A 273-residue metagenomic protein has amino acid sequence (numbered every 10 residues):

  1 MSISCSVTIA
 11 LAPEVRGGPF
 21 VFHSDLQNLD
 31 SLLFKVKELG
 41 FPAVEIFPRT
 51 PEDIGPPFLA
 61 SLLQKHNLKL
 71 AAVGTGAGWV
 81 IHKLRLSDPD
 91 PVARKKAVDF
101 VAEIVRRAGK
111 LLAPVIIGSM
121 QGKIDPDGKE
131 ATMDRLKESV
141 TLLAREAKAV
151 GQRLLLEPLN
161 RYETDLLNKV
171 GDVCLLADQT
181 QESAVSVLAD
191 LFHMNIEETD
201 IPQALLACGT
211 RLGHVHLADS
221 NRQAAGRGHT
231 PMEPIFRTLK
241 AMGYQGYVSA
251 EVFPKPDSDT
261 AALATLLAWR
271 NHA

Functional and structural regions predicted by a protein language model:
M1-R106, E182, A268-A273: N-terminal pre-domain/capping segments
S2-A10, A43-E45, N67-A72, L112-I116 (+4 more regions): Structural preference for beta-strand elements that scaffold enzyme active sites
L11-V15, P48-T50, G76-A77, Q121-K123 (+4 more regions): Active-site-proximal loop/turn and secondary-structure-junction residues that shape catalytic pockets, frequently
R16-L26, S87-V92, D127, E163-L167 (+4 more regions): Gly/Pro-rich active-site loop or hairpin
D25-N28, L84-S186: Active-site acidic/histidine proton-transfer and metal-coordination neighborhood in alpha/beta enzyme cores
L29-F34, E52, P56-A60, V101-V105 (+5 more regions): Generic structural signal for well-ordered alpha-helices, preferentially at hydrophobic/aromatic core positions
V36, V44, L63, A97 (+8 more regions): Conserved, mostly hydrophobic/aromatic
L62-G78, L136-A147, C174-S183, R237 (+1 more regions): Alpha-helix-loop-beta-strand connector modules within alpha/beta enzyme cores
